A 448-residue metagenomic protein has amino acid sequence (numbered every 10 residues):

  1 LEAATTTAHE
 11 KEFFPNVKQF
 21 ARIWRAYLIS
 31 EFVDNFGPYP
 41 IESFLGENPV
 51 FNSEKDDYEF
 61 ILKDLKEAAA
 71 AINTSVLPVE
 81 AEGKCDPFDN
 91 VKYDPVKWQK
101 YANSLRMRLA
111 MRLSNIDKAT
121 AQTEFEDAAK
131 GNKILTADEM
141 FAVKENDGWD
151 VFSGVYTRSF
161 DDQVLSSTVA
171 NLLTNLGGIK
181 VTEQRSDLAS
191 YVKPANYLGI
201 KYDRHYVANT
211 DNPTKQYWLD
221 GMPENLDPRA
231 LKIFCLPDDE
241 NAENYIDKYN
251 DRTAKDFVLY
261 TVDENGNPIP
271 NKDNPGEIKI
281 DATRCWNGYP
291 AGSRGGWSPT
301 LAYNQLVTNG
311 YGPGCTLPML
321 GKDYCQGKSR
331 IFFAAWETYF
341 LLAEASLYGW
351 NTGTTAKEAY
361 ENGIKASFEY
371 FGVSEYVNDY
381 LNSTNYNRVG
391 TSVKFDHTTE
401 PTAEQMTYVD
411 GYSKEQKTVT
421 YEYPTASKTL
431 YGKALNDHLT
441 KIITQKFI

Functional and structural regions predicted by a protein language model:
L1-L341, A345-A366, Y370, N436-D437: Structured, solvent-exposed acidic/aromatic patches
V155-V207, Y380-I448: Long, intrinsically disordered, low-complexity segments
F371-E375: Extended hydrophobic/aromatic segments used for targeting, binding, or gating
